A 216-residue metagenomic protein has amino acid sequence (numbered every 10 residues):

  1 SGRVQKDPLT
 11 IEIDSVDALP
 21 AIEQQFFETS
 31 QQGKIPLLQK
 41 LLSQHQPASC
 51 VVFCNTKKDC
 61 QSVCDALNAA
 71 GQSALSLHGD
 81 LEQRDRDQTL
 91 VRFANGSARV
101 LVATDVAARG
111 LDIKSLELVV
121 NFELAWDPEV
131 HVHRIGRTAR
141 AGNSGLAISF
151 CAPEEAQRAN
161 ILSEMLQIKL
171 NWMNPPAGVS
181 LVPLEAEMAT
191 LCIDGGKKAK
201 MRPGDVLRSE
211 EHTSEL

Functional and structural regions predicted by a protein language model:
S1-A18, N160-K169: Post-DEXD/H (motif II) to motif III coupling segment of the RecA-like Helicase ATP-binding lobe
S1-Q5, V16, C64, V106 (+2 more regions): Short regulatory helix/loop adjacent to the ATP-binding pocket of P-loop NTPases
A21-N68, S209: Conserved interdomain hinge at the start of the Helicase C-terminal
Q61-A66, Q72-T104: Conserved helicase ATPase core of P-loop NTP-dependent helicases/translocases
V100, I135-P176: Conserved segment of the helicase C-terminal RecA-like domain
R109-L124, L146-S149: A short beta-strand element within the Helicase C-terminal
P183-K197: Short glycine-/aliphatic-rich beta-strand segments at the starts of folded cytosolic domains
E211-L216: Conserved small/polar residues in nucleotide/adenosyl-binding loops
